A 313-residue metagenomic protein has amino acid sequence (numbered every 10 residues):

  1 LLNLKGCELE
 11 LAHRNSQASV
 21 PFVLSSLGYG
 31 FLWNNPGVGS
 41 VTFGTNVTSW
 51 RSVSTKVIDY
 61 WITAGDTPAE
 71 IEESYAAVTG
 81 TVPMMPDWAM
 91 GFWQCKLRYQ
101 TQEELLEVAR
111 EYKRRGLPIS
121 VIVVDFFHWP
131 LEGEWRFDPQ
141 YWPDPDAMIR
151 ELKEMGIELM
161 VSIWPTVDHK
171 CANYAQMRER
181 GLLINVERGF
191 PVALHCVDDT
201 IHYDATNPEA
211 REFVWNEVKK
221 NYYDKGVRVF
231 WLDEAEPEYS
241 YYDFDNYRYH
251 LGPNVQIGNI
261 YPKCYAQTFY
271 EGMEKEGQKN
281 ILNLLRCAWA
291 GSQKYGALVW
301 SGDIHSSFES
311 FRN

Functional and structural regions predicted by a protein language model:
L1-N313: Catalytic-domain carbohydrate-binding cleft regions of carbohydrate-active enzymes
